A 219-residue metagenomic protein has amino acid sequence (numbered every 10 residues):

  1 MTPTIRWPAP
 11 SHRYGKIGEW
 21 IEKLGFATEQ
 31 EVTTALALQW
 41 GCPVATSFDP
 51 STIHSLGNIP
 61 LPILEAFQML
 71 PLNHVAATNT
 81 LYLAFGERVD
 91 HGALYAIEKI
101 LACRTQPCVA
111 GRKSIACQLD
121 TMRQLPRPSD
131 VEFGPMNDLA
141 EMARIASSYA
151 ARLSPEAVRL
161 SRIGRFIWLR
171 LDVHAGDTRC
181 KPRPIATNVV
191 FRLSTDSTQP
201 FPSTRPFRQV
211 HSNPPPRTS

Functional and structural regions predicted by a protein language model:
P3, P43-S47, R104-A116: Interdomain boundary/hinge elements
T4-P10: Short, recurring structural edge motifs at helix starts
R13-I17: Short, solvent-exposed linear patches
L24-K99, L139-W168, G176: Polyanionic, low-complexity intrinsically disordered segments
S47, A116, P128-M136: Terminal, basic amphipathic appendages of nucleotide-handling enzymes
T78-T80, H91-I100, R104-T105, A110 (+2 more regions): N-terminal "pre-motor" subdomain/linker immediately upstream of P-loop NTPase catalytic cores
